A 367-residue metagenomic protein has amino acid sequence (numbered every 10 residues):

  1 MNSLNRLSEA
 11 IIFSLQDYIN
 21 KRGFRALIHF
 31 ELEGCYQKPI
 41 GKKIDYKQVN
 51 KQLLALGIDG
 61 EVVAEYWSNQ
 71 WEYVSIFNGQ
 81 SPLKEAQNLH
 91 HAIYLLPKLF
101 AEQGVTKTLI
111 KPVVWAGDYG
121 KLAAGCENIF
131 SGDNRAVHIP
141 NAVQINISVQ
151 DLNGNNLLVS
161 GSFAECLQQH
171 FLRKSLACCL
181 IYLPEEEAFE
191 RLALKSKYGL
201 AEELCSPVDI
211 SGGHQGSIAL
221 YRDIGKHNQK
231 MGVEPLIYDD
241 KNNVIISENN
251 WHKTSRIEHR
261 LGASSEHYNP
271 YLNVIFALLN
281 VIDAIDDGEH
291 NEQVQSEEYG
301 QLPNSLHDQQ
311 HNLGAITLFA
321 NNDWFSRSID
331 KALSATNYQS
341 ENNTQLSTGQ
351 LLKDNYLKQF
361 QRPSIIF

Functional and structural regions predicted by a protein language model:
M1-K43: Active-site loop/lid in soluble adenylation, ligation, and acyl-transfer enzymes
I12, Y46, A164-Q168: Alpha-helix initiation and N-capping motif
F24, E102-V105, A177-L180: Intrinsically disordered or highly flexible coil/loop and linker segments, enriched in small and charged/polar residues
F30-E33, E65-G79, P140-L152, H252-H259: Glycine-rich, often proline-containing surface loops adjacent to acidic residues and nearby aromatics that form
G34-K38, F77-G79, V114-A116, A263: Active-site-proximal loop/turn and secondary-structure-junction residues that shape catalytic pockets, frequently
I40-K111: Active-site acidic/histidine clusters and adjacent loop/turn architecture that either coordinate catalytic ions
Q48-D59, I129-A142, I147-V149: Acidic, His- and aromatic-enriched active-site or binding-groove loops in soluble protein domains that engage sugars
V62, N69, K84, H91 (+3 more regions): C-terminal accessory/tail domains of diverse enzymes
